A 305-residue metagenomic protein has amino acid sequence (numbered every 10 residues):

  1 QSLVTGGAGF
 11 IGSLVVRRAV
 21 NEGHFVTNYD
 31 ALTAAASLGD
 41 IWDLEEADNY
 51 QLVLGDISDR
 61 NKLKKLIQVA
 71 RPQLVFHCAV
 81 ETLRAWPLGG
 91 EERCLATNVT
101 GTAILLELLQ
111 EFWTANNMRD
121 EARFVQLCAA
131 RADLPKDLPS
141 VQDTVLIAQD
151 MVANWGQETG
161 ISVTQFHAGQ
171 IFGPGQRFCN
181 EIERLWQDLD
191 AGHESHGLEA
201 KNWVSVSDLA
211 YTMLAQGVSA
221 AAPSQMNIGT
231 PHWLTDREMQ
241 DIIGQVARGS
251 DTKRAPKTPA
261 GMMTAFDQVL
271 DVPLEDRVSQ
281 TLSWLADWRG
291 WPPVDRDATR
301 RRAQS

Functional and structural regions predicted by a protein language model:
Q1-I171, W284, S305: N-terminal Rossmann-like NAD(P)+-binding domain of SDR-like oxidoreductases, especially those catalyzing
N21, L189-S305: C-terminal substrate-binding subdomain of Rossmann-fold SDR/epimerase-dehydratase oxidoreductases
A36, E45, L109, L185 (+3 more regions): Hydrophobic aliphatic residues
L38-I41, Q176-C179, M239-D241: Short aromatic-enriched loop/helix-cap "lid" or pocket-rim segments at secondary-structure transitions that line
S58, G89, T97-T100, D143 (+6 more regions): Residue-level signal for the nucleotide or nucleotide-sugar donor/cofactor binding architecture
L105, V152, L185, M262-T264: Structural element of the ATP-grasp superfamily
L138-Q142, L146, D150-A215, I243-G244: NAD(P)-dependent short-chain dehydrogenase/reductase
